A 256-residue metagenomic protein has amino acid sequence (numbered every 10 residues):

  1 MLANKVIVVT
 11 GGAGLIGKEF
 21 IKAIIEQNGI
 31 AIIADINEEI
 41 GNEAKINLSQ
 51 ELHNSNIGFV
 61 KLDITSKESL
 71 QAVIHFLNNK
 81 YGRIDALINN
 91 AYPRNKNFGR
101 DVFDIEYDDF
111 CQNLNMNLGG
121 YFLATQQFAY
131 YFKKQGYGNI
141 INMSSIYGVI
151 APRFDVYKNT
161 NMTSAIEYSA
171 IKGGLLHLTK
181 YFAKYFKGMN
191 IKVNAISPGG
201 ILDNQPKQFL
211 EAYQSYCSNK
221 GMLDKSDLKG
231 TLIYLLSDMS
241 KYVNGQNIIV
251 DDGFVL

Functional and structural regions predicted by a protein language model:
L2-I32, F182: Canonical Rossmann dinucleotide-binding motif of NAD(H)/NADP(H)-dependent dehydrogenases/reductases, specifically
Q71, R94-C111, R153-T160, E167 (+1 more regions): Conserved mid-core segment of classical short-chain dehydrogenase/reductases
N90-F98, D252-G253: Conserved NAD(P)H cofactor-binding loop of Rossmann-fold oxidoreductase domains
R94, I141-G174, T179-K187: Catalytic loop of short-chain dehydrogenase/reductase
F103-L123, Y137, I141, Y168 (+2 more regions): Catalytic Tyr-X3-Lys loop
K187, K192, V243-G245: Short, small/polar-rich loop/turn modules that mediate ligand/substrate recognition or access, typified
C217-L228, M239: A conserved structural motif in NAD(P)-dependent oxidoreductases
I233, N244-L256: Short C-terminal tail/terminal secondary-structure segment of NAD(P)H-dependent dehydrogenase/reductase domains
